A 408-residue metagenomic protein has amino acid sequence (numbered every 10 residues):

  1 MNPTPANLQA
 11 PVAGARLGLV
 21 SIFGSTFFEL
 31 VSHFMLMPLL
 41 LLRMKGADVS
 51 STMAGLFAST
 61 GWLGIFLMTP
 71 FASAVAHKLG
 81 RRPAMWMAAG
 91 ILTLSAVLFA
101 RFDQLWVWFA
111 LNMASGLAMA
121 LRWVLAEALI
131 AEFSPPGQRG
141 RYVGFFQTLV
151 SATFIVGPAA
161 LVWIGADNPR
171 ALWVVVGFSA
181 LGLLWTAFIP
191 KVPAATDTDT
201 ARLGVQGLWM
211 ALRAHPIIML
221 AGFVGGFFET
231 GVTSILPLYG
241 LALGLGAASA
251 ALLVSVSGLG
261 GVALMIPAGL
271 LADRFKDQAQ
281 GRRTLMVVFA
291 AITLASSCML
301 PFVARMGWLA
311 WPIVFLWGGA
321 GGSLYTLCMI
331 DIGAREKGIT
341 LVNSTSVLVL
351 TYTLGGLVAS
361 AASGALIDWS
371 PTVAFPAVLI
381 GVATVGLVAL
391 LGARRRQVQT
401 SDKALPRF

Functional and structural regions predicted by a protein language model:
V12-W62, H215-A221, E229-Y239, L243 (+1 more regions): Helix-loop boundary and gating motifs at the non-cytosolic
M68-G80, G165, L264-Q280, I367-D368: Helix-to-loop junctions at the C-terminal end of transmembrane segments in multipass secondary transporters
P83-V97, R283-C298, I380: Structural signature of the two symmetry-related core transmembrane helices
M113-T148: Cytoplasmic helix-loop-helix junction between adjacent transmembrane helices in 12-TM secondary transporters
L121-S134, G322-E336: Intracellular juxtamembrane helix-capping segments at the cytosolic ends of symmetry-related transmembrane helices
V176-T198, A389-R394: C-terminal membrane-cytosol helix-exit motif in multi-pass small-molecule transporters
R282-Y325: C-terminal transmembrane helical hairpin of 12-TM major facilitator-type secondary transporters
I339-D368: A late C-terminal transmembrane helix in Major Facilitator Superfamily
